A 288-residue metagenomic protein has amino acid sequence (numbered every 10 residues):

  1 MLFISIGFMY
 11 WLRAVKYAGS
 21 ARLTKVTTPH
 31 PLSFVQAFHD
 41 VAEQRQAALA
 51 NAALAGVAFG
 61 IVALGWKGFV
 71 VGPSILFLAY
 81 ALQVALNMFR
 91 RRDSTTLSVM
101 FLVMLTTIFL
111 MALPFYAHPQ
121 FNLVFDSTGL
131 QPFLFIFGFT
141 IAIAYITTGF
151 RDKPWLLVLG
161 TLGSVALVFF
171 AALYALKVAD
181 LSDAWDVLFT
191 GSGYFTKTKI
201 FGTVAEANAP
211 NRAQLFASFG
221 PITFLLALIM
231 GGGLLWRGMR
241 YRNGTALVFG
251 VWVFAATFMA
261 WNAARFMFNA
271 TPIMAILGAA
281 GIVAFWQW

Functional and structural regions predicted by a protein language model:
M1, V71, A255, M259-W288: Hydrophobic/aromatic-rich transmembrane helices and adjacent perimembrane loops
L2-I6, P73-F77, L134-G138, I222-L226 (+1 more regions): Membrane-embedded alpha-helical segments of multi-pass membrane proteins, especially the transmembrane helices
L2-L23, F38, A58, L76-A85 (+1 more regions): Specific aromatic-rich, kink-prone transmembrane helix
I4, G129-T147, L162-M239, T245: Alpha-helical transmembrane segments at the extracellular/periplasmic loop-to-helix junctions of multi-pass membrane
F8-R13, A81-V84, F109-L113, F139-F150 (+3 more regions): Alpha-helical transmembrane segments
K16-G60, D93-F109, N243, L247-V251: Short hydrophobic alpha-helices at membrane interfaces in multi-pass membrane enzymes
A53-A81, V103-I141, W261-M267: Transmembrane helices and adjacent periplasmic/lumenal helix-loop junctions of polyprenol-phosphate-dependent
R90-L102, F125-F133, T148-G163: Membrane-interfacial entry segments at the cytosolic side of transmembrane helices
